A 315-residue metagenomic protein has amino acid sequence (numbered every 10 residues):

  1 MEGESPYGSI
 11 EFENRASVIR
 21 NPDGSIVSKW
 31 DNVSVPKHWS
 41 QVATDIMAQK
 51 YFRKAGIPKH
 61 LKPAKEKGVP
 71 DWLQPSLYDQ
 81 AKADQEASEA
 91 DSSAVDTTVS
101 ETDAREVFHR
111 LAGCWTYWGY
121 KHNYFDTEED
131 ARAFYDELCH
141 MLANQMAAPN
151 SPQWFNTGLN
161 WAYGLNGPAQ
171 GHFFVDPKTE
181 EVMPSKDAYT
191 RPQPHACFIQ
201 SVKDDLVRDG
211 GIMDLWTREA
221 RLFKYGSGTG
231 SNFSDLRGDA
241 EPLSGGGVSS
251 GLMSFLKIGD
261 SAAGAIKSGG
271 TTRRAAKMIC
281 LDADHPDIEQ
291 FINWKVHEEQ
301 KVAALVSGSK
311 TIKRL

Functional and structural regions predicted by a protein language model:
M1-L315: Extended catalytic cores of very large enzyme megasubunits
